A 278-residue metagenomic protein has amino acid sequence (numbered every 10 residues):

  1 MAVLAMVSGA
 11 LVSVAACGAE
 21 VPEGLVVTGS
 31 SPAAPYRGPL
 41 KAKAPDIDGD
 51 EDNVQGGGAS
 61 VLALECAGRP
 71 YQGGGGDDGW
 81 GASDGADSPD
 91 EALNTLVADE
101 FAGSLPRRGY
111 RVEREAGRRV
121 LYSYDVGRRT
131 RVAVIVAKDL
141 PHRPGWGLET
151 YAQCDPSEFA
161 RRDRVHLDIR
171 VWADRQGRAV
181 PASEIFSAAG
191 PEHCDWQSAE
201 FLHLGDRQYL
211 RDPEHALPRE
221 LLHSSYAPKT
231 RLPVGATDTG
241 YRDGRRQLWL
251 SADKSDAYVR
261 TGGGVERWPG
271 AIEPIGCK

Functional and structural regions predicted by a protein language model:
M1-A15: Sec-dependent bacterial lipoprotein signal peptides
A15-V21: Bacterial signal peptide processing site
V21-G117, R161-E200: Extracytoplasmic low-complexity, Pro/Thr/Ser/Ala/Gly-rich segments that lie immediately after a secretion/anchoring
D99-I169, R211-K278: Extracytosolic low-complexity repeat regions of secreted or lipid-anchored proteins
H193, Q197-E220: N-terminal glycine/threonine-rich, aromatic-flanked beta-hairpin/loop signature
